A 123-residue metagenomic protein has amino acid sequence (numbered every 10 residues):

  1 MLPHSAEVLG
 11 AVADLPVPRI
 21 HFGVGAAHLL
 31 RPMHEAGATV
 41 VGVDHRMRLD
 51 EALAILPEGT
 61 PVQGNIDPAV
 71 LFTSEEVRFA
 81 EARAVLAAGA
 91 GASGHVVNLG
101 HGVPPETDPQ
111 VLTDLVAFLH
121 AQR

Functional and structural regions predicted by a protein language model:
M1-R123: Active-site loop segments of alpha/beta catalytic cores
